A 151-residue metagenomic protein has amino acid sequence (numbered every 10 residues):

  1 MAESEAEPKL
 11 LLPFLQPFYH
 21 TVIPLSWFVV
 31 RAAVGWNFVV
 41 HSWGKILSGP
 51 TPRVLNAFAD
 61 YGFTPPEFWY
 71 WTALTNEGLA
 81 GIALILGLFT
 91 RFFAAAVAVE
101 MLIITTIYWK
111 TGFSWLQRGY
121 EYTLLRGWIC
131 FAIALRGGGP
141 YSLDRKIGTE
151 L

Functional and structural regions predicted by a protein language model:
M1-I46, E67-T75, L79, I85-L151: Extended, low-polarity transmembrane helix blocks
L47-W69: Membrane-interface interhelical connector segments
